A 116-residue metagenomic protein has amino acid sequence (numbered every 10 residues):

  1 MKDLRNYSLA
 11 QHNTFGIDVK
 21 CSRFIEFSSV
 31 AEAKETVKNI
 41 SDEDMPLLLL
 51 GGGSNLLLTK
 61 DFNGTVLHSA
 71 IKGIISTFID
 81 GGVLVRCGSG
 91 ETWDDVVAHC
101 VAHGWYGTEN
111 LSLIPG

Functional and structural regions predicted by a protein language model:
M1-P115: Anion-binding (especially nucleotide phosphate/pyrophosphate-binding) glycine-rich loop and adjoining beta-alpha core
